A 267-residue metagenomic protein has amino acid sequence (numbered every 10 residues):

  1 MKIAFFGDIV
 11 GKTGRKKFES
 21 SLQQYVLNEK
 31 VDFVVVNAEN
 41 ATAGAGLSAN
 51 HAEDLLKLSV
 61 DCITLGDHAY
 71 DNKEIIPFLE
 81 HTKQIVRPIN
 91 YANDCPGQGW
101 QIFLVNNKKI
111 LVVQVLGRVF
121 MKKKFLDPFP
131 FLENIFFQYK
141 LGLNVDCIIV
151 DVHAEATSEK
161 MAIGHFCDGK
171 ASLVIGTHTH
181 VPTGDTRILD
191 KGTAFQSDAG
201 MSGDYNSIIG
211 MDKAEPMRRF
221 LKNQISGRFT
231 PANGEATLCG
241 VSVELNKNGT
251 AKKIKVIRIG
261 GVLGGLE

Functional and structural regions predicted by a protein language model:
M1-E267: Acidic, metal/ion-coordinating pockets
